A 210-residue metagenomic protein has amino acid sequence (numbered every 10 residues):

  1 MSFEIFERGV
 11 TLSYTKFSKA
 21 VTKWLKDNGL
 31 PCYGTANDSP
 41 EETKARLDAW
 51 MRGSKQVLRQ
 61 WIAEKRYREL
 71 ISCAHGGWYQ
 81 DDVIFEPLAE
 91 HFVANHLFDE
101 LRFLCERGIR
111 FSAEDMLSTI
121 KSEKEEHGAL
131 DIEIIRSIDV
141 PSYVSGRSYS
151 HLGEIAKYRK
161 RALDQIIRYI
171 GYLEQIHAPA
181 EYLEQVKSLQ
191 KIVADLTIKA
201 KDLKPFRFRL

Functional and structural regions predicted by a protein language model:
I5-Y67, H75: N-terminal alpha-helical interaction modules that lie
L30-T35, Y172-L183: Charged, low-complexity interaction regions
P40-K55, W78-E86, G108, S112-D115 (+1 more regions): Generic helix N-cap/helix-start motif at coil->alpha-helix transitions
G77, G108, A162, L173-I176 (+2 more regions): Alpha-helical solenoid scaffolds that mediate protein-protein interactions, centered on TPR/SEL1-like repeats but also
I155-I166: Short amphipathic alpha-helical heptad-repeat segments
